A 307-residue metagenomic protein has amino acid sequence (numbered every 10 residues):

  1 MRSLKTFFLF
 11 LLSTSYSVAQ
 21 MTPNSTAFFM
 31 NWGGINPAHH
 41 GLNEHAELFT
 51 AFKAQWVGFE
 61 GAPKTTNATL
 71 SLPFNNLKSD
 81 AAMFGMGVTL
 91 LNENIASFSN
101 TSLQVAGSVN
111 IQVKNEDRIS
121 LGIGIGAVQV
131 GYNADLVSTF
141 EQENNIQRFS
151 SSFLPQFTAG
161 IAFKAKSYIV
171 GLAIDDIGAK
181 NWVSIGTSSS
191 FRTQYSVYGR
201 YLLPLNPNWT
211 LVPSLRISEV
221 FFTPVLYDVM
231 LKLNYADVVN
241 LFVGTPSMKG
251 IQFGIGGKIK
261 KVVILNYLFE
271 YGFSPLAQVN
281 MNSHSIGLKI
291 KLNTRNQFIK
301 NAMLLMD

Functional and structural regions predicted by a protein language model:
M1-K5, V113-N115: Positively charged n-region of N-terminal signal peptides that target proteins for export
L4-T14: Sec-dependent N-terminal signal peptides
Q20-D307: Subset of outer-membrane beta-barrel
